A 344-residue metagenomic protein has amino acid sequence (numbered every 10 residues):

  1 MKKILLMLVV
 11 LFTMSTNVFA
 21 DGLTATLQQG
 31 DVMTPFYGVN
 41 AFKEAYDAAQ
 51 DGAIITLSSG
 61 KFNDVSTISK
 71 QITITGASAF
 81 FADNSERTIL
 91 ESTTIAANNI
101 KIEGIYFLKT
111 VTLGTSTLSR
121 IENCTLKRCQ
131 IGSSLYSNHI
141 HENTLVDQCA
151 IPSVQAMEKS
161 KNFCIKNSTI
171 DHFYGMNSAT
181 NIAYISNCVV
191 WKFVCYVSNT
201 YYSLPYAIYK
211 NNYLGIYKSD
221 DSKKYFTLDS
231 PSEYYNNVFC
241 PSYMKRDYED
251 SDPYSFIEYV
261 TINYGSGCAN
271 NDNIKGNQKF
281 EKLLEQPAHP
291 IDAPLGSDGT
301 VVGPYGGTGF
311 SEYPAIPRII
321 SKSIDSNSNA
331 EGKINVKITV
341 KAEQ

Functional and structural regions predicted by a protein language model:
I4-M14: Sec-dependent N-terminal signal peptides
T16-A20: Sec/Tat signal peptide C-region and signal peptidase I cleavage site
A25-N63: Acidic Gly/Asp/Thr-rich repetitive segments characteristic of extracellular carbohydrate-active and adhesion proteins
G60-K61, S78-F81, F239-R246, A293-T300: Acidic glycine-/aspartate-rich tracts in secreted/extracellular proteins
Q71-T115, R128: Right-handed parallel beta-helix/beta-spiral solenoid domain characteristic of secreted/periplasmic
I102, L108-L118, L126, I131-E281: Predominantly extracellular beta-rich ligand-binding scaffolds that present long acidic/polar faces for carbohydrate
F256-P314: C-terminal accessory segments
T300-I334, K341-E343: Short, compositionally biased P/S/T/A/G/V-rich stretches that sit at domain boundaries
